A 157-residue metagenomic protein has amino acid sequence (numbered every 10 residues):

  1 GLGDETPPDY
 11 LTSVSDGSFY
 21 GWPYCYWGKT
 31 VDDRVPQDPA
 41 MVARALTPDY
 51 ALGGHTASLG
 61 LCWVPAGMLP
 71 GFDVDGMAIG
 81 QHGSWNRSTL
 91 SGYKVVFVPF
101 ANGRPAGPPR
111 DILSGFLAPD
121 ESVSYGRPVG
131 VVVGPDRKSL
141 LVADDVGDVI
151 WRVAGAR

Functional and structural regions predicted by a protein language model:
G1-L113, A118-G126, V133, G155-A156: Beta-propeller domain segments
V132-R157: Blade-level signature of beta-propeller repeat domains, shared across WD40, Kelch, NHL, RCC1 and BNR/Asp-box propellers
